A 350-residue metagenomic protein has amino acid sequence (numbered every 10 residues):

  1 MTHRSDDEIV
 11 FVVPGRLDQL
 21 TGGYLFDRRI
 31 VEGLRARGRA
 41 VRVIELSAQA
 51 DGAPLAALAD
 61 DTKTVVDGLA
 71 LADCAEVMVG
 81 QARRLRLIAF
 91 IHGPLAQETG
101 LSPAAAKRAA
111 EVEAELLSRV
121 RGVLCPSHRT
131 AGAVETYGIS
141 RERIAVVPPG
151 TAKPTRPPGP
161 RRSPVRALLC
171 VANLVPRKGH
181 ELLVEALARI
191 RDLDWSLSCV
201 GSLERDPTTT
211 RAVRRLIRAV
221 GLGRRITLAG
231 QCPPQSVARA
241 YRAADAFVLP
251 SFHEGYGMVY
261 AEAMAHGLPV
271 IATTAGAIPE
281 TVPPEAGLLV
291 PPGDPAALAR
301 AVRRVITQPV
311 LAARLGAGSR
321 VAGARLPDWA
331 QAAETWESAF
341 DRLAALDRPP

Functional and structural regions predicted by a protein language model:
A104-C125: Membrane-proximal helix-turn-helix segments that form the acceptor-binding/catalytic region of lipid-linked
R129, G150: Carbohydrate-associated surface elements
G159-K178, V184-R189, L197-V200: Conserved donor-binding/catalytic core segment of Leloir-type glycosyltransferases
T210-C232: Nucleotide-activated donor-binding/catalytic signature segment of Leloir-type glycosyltransferases, i.e., the conserved
Q231-C232, R239-A244: Short alpha-helical donor nucleotide-sugar binding micro-motif in glycosyltransferases
F252: Aromatic "clamp/platform" in nucleotide-sugar-dependent glycosyltransferases that forms part of the donor/acceptor
P269-A272: Short hydrophobic beta-strand element within catalytic cores of glycosyltransferases and related nucleotide-activated
P284, L288-P295, R304-P309: Conserved acidic donor-binding segment of nucleotide-sugar-dependent glycosyltransferases
